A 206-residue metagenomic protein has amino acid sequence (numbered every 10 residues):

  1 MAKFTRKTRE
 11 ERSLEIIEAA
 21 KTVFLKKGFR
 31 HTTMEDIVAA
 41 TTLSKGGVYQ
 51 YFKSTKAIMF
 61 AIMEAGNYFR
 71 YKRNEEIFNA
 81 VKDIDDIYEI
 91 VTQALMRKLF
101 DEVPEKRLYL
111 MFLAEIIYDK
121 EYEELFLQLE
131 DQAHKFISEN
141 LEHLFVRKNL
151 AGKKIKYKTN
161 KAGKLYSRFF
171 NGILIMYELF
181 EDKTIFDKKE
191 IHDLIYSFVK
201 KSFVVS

Functional and structural regions predicted by a protein language model:
M1-E11, S206: N-terminal intrinsically disordered/low-complexity leader segments
F4, E15, A19-A57, A61: Helix-turn-helix
E15, A19-K27, R73-A80, L108 (+3 more regions): Solvent-exposed, amphipathic alpha-helical segments
A61, E75-E105, I155-Y166, K188-H192: Hydrophobic alpha-helical connector segments
E64-R70: Short, basic, alpha-helical segments at the C-terminal edge of helix-turn-helix-like DNA-binding modules
E75-E76, D101-P104, K120-N149, K164 (+1 more regions): Amphipathic alpha-helical packing segments from all-alpha helical-bundle domains
F100-L127, I175-L179: Amphipathic alpha-helical segments used for helix-helix packing
E123-L127, K148-F198, S206: Hydrophobic/aromatic-rich alpha-helical bundle segments in the mid-to-C-terminal region
